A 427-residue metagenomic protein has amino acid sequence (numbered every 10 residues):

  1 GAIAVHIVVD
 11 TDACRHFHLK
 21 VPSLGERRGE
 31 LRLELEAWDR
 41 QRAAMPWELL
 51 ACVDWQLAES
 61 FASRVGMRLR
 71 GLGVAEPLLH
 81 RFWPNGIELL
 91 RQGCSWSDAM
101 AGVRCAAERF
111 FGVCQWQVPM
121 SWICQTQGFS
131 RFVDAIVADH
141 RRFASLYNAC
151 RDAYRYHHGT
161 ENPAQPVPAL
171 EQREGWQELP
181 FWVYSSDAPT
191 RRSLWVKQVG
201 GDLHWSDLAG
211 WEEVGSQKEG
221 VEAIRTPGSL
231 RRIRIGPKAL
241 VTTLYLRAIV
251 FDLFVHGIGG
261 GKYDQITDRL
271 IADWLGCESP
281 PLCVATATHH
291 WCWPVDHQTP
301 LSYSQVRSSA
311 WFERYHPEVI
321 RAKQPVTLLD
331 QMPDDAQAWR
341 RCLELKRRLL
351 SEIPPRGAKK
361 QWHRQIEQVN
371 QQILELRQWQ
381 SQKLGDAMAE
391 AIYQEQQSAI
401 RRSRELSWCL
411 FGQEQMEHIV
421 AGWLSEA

Functional and structural regions predicted by a protein language model:
G1-R15, G25-R28, T243-T286: Structured ligand/cofactor/substrate-binding pocket environments in proteins
A4-I7, V21, L33-L35, R104 (+4 more regions): Generic structural hydrophobic/aromatic packing signal, biased to beta-strands
H6-M100: Internal, well-ordered alpha/beta segment that forms a basic, Gly-enriched binding/recognition surface
T11-H16, Q127, A188-R191, G261-D264 (+1 more regions): Flexible loop/turn segments at secondary-structure boundaries
E34-R40, V284-T288, E313-V319: Short C-terminal domain-edge/linker segments immediately following a structured domain
D39-P46, H289-D296, I320-R321: Low-complexity, flexible helical/coil segments
S60-Y245, V250, W293-T299, S304-A427: Aromatic-residue-lined binding/catalytic grooves and analogous aromatic/hydrophobic interfacial grooves in multimeric
C277-H289, P294-D296, L301: Catalytic binding pocket for nucleotide-activated donors in carbohydrate/polymer assembly enzymes
